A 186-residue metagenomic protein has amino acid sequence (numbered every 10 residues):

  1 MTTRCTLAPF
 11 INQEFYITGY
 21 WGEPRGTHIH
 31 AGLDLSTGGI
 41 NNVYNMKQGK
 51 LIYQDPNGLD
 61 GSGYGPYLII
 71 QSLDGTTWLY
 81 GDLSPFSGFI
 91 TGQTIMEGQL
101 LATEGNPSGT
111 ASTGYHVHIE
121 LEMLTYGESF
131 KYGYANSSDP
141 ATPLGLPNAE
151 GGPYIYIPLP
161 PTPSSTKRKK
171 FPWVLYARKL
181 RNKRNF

Functional and structural regions predicted by a protein language model:
M1-Y16, S36, I90-M96, H116-F186: Acidic, glycine-rich catalytic/binding loops that coordinate metals and/or anionic ligands
T6-A8, N57, E97, G105-N106: Short glycine/Trp-rich loop-beta-loop segment that forms part of the substrate-binding cleft
E14-K47, H116: Short glycine/threonine/proline-enriched tight-turn/helix- or strand-capping micro-motif at secondary-structure
T18, S36, Q71, G81-S84 (+2 more regions): Residue-level detector of conserved, well-ordered beta-strand and adjacent loop positions that form binding/recognition
R25-L35, I70, L83, L121-K131: Small beta-barrel nucleic-acid-binding modules, principally OB-folds
H30, N45-F89, P107-E120: Zn2+-dependent peptidoglycan hydrolase active-site motif and core
V43, G49-L51, G92-E104: A structural signal for short beta-strand/turn segments enriched in small hydrophobics and glycine
